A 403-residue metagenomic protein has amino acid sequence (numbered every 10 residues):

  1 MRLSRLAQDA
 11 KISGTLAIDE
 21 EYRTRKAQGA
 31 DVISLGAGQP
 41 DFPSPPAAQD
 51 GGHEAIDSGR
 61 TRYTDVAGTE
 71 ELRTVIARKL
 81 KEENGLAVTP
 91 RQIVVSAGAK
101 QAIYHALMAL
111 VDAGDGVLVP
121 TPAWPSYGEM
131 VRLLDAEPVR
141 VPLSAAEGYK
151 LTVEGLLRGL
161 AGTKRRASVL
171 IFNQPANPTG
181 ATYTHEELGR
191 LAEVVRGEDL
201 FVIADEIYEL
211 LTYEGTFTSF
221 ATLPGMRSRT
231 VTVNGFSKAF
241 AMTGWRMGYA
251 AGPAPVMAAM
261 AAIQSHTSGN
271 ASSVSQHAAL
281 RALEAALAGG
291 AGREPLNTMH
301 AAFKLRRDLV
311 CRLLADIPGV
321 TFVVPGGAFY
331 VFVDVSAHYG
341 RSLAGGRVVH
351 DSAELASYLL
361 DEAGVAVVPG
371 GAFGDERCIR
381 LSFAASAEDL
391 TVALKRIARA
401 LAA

Functional and structural regions predicted by a protein language model:
L3, A7-K11, I18, R25-I33 (+2 more regions): PLP-dependent class I/II
G36-Q39, E54-R73: A glycine-/small-polar-enriched, mobile loop at the entrance of the PLP active site in fold-type I
